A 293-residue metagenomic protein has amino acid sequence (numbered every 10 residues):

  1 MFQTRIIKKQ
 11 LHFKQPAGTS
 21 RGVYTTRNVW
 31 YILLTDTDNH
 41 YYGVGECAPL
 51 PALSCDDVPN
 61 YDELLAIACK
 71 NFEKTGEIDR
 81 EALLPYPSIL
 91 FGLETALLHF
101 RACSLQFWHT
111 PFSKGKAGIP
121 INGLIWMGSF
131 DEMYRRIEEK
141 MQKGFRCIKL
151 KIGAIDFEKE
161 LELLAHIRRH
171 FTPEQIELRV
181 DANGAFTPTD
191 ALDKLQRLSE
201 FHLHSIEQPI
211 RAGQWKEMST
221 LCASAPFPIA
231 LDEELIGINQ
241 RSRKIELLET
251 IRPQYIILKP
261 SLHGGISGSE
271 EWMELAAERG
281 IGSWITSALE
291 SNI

Functional and structural regions predicted by a protein language model:
M1-L178, N183-A185, T189-L192, Q196-S199: N-terminal capping/lid subdomain adjacent to the active-site entrance of alpha/beta enzymes
I155-I293: Catalytic core of soluble alpha/beta enzymes
